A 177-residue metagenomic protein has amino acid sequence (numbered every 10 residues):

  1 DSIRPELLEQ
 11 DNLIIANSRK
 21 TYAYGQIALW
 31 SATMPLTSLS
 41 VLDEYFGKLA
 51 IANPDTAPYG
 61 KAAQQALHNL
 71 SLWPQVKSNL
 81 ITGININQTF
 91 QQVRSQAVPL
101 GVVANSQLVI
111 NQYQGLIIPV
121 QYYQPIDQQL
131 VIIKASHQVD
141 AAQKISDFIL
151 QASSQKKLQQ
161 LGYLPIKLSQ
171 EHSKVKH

Functional and structural regions predicted by a protein language model:
D1-H177: Exported/periplasmic ABC-transporter solute-binding proteins
